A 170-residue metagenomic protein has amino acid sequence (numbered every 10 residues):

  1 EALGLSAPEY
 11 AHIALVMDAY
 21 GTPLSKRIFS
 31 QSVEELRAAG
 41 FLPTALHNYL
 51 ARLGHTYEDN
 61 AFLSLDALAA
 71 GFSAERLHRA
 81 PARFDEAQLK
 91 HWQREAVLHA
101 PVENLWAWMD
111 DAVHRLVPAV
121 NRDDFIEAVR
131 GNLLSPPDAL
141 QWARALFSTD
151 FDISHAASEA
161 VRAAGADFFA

Functional and structural regions predicted by a protein language model:
E1-A170: Conserved nucleotide- and phosphate/pyrophosphate-binding catalytic cores in adenylate/nucleotidyl-handling enzymes
